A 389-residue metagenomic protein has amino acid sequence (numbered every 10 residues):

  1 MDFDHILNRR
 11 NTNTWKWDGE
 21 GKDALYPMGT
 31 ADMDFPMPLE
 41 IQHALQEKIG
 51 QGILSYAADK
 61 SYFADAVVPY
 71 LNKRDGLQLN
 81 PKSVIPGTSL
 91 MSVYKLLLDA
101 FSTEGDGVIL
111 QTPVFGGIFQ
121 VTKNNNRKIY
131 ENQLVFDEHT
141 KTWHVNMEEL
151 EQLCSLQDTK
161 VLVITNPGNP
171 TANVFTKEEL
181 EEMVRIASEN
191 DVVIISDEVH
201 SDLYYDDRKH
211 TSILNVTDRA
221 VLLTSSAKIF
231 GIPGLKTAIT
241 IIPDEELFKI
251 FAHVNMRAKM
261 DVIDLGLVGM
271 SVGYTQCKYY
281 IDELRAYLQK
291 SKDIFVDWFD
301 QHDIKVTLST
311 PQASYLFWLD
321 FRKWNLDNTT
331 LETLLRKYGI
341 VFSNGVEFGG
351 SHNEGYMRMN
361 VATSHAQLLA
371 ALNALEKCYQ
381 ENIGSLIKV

Functional and structural regions predicted by a protein language model:
M1-S89, L96, T275-Q276, N382 (+1 more regions): N-terminal small-domain helix-loop-helix segment of the aminotransferase-like
H43-A44, V221-Q289, C378-Y379: Conserved core segment of the aminotransferase class I/II
A100-T122: Conserved PLP-anchoring active-site segment centered on the Schiff-base-forming lysine
D106, R127, E189-V192, D218: A short helix->loop->beta-strand "cap" motif at the edges of active sites that frequently abuts
N125, Q157, E189-N190, H302 (+2 more regions): Helix C-cap/helix->beta junction micro-motif
L134-Y205: Active-site phosphate-binding strand-loop segment of PLP-dependent enzymes
S271, Y287-V296, L308-F321: Conserved glycine-rich beta-strand-loop-beta hairpin in the small C-terminal domain of fold type I
R336-S343, G349-V389: PLP-dependent enzyme catalytic core of the Aspartate aminotransferase-like
